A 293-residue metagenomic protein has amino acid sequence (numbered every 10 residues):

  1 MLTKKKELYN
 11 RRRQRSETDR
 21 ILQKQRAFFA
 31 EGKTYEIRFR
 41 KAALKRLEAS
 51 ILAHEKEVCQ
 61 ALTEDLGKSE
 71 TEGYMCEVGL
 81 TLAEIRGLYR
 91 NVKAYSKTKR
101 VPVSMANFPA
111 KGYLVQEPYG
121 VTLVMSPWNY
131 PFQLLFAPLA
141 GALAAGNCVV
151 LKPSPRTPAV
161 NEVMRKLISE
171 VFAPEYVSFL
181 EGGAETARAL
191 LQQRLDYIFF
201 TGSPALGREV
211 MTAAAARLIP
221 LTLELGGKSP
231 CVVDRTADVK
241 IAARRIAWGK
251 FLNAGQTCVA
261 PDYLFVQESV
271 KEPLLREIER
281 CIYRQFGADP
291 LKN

Functional and structural regions predicted by a protein language model:
M1-Y113: N-terminal Rossmann-like NAD(P)+-binding subdomain of aldehyde/semialdehyde dehydrogenases
L2, A30-A49, E185-E209, V259-N293: Aldehyde/semialdehyde dehydrogenase
D19, K45, R86, F136 (+4 more regions): Amphipathic, non-transmembrane alpha-helical secondary structure
R46, S50-E57, V163-F172, A243-R244 (+2 more regions): Generic non-transmembrane alpha-helical segments
L66, L82, Y89-K99, L123-N129 (+3 more regions): Generic hydrophobic/packing signal
M105-I241: Rossmann-like NAD(P) dinucleotide-binding subdomain of oxidoreductase/dehydrogenase enzymes
F172, A205-N293: ALDH superfamily catalytic-core signature
